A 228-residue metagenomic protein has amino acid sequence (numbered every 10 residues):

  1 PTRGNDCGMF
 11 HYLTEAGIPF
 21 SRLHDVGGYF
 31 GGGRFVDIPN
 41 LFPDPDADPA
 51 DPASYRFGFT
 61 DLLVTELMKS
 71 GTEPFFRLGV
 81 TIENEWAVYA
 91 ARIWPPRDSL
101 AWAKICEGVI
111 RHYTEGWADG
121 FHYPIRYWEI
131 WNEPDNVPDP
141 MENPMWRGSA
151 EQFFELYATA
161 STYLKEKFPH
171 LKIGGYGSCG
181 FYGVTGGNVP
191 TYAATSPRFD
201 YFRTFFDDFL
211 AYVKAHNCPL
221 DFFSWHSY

Functional and structural regions predicted by a protein language model:
P1-P19, H24: Mature N-terminal, pre-catalytic/accessory segment of carbohydrate-active enzymes
A16-Y228: Substrate-binding cleft and catalytic face of glycoside hydrolase catalytic domains, especially the flexible beta-alpha
